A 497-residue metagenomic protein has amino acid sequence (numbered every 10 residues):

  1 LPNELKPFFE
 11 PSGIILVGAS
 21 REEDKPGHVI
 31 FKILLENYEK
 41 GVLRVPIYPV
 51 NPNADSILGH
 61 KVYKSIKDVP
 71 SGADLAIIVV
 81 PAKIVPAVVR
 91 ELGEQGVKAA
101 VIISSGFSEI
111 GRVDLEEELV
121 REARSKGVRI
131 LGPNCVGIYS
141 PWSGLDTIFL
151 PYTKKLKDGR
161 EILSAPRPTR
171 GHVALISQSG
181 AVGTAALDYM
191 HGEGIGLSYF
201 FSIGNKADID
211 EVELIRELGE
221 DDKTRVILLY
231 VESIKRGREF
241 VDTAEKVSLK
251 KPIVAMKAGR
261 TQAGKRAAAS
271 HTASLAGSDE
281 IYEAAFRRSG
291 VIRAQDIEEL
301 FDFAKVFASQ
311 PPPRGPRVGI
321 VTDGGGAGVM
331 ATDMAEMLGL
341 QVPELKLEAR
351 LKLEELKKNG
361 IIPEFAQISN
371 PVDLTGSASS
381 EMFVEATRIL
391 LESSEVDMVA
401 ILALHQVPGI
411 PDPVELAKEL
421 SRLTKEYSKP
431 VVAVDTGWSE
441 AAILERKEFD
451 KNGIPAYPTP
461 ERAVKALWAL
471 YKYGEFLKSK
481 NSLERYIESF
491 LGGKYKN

Functional and structural regions predicted by a protein language model:
L1-N497: Catalytic-core regions of core metabolic enzymes, especially those transforming organic acids/acyl-group intermediates
